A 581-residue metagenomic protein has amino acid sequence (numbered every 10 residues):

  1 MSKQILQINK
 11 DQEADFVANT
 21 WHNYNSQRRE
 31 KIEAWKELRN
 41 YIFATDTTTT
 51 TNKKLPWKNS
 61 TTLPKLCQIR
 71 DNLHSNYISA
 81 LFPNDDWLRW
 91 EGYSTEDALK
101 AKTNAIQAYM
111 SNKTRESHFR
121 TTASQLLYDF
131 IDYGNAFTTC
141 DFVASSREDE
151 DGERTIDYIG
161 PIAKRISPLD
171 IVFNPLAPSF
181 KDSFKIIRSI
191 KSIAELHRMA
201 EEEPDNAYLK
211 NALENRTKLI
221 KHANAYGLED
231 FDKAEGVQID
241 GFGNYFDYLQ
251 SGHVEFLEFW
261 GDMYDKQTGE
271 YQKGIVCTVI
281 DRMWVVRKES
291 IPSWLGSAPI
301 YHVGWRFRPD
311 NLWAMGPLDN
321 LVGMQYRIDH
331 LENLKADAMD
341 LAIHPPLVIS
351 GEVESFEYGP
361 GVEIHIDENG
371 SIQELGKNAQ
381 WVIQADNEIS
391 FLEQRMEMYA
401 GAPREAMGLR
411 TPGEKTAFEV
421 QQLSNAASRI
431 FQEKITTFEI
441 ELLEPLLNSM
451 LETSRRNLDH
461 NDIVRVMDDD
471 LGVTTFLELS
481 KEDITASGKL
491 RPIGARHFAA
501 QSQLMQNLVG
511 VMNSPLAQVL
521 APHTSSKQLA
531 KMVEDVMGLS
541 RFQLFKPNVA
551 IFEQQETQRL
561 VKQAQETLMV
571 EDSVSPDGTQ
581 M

Functional and structural regions predicted by a protein language model:
M1-Q272, S390-F391: Extended, helix-rich architectural segments
M1-T61, F130, T138, S145-D149 (+6 more regions): C-terminal anchoring/interaction modules
K58, L66, D85, A163 (+11 more regions): Intrinsically disordered, low-complexity segments enriched in proline/serine/threonine
E96-T103, E116-R120, A314-Q325, D386 (+4 more regions): Generic detection of long, well-ordered alpha-helical segments
E153-I156, K185-I190, N320, V362-I364 (+1 more regions): Short intrinsically disordered coil segments
S167, S189-S192, G316, T416 (+2 more regions): Helix N-cap and loop-to-helix transition residues
G243, G269, R282-W284, G370 (+1 more regions): Detector for glycine-centered tight turns/loop "hinges" at secondary-structure junctions
D265, G269-P360: Catalytic nucleotidyl-transfer cores of nucleotide-processing enzymes
